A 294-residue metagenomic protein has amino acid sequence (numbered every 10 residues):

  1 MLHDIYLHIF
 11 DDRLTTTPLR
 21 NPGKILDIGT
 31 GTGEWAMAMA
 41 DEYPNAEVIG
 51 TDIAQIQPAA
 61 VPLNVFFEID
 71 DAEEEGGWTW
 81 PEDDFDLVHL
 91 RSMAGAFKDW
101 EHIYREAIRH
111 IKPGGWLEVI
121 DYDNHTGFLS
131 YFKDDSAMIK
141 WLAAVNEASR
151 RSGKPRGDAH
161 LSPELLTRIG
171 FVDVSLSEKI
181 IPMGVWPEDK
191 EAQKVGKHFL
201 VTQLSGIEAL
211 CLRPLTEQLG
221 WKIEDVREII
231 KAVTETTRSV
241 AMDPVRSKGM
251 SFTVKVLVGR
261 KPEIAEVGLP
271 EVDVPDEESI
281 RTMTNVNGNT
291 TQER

Functional and structural regions predicted by a protein language model:
M1-K24, E34, A38: Conserved alpha-helix/loop element of class I SAM-dependent methyltransferases that forms part of the SAM/SAH-binding
P22-T79, L87, H102: Class I SAM-dependent methyltransferase SAM/SAH-binding core
T30-G33, I53-I56, A72-E74, A94-G95 (+4 more regions): Conserved beta-strand elements of beta-rich interaction domains across eukaryotes, especially beta-propellers
D84-E101: A short SAM/SAH-binding and catalytic strip from SAM-dependent methyltransferases
G95, W116-A209: Conserved catalytic/acceptor-binding region of the Class I
E101-W116: A short glycine-rich, Lys/Arg-flanked "PGG" loop and its adjoining helix->strand segment in the class I
I169-R294: C-terminal lobe and adjacent flexible extensions of AdoMet/dcAdoMet transferase-like proteins
